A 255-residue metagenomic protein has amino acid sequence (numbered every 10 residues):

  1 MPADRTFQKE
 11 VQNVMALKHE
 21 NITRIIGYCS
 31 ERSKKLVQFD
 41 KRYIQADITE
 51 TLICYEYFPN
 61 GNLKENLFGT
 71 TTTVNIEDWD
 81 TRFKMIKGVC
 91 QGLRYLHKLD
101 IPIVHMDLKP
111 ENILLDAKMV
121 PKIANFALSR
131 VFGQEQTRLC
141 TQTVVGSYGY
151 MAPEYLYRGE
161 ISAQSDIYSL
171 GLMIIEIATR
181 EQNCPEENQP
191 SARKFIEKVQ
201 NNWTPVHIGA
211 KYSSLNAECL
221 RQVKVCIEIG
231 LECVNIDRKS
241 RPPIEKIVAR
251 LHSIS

Functional and structural regions predicted by a protein language model:
M1-M15, N21-K84, M119, I123-S255: Cytosolic eukaryotic protein kinase-like domains
E20-N21, I103: Secondary-structure boundary/capping positions in well-ordered alpha/beta enzyme cores
G88: Catalytic core of carbohydrate-active enzymes
Q91-I103: Protein kinase catalytic-loop region centered on the HRD/HxD motif
P102-L115: Catalytic-loop of the protein kinase fold
